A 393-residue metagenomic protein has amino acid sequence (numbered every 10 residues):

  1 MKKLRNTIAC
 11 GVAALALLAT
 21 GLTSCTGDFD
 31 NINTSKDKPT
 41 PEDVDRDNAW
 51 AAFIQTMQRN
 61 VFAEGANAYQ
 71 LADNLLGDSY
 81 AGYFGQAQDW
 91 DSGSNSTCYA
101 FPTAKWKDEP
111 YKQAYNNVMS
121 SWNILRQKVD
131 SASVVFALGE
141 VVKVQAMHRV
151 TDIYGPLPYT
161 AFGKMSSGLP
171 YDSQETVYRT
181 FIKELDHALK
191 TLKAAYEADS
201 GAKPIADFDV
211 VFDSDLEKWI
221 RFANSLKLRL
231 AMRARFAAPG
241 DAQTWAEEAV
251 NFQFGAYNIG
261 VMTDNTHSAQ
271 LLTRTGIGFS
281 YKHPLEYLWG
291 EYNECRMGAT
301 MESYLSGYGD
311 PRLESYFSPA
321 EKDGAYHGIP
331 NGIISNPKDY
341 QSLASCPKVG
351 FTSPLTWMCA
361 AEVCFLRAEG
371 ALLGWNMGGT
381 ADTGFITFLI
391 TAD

Functional and structural regions predicted by a protein language model:
K2-V12: Bacterial N-terminal signal peptides that target proteins for export
V12-L17, L228: Hydrophobic alpha-helical targeting segments used for export or membrane insertion
T20-S24: C-terminal motif of bacterial Sec signal peptides marking the signal peptidase cleavage site
C25-G82, Q113, S120: Membrane-proximal, proline-rich intrinsically disordered regions
D47, Q86-D393: Structured, solvent-exposed acidic/aromatic patches
